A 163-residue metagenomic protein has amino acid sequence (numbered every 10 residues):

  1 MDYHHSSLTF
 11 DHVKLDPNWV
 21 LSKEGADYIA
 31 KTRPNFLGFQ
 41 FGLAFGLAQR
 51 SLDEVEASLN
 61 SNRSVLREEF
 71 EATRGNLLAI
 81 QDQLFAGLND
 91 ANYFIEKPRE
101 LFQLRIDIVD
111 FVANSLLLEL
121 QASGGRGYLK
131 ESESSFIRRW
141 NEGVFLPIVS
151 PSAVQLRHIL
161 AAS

Functional and structural regions predicted by a protein language model:
M1-L78: Glycine-rich beta->alpha junctions and the first turn(s) of the following alpha-helix
H5, G38-Q40, E119-L120, Y128 (+1 more regions): Long, contiguous hydrophobic alpha-helical segments, chiefly transmembrane helices and signal peptides
P34, F41, L66, F94-K97 (+2 more regions): Amphipathic alpha-helical coiled-coil segments and their boundaries
G46, E71-L78, F102, I106-A113 (+1 more regions): Generic structural signal for well-ordered, non-transmembrane alpha-helical segments in soluble/cytosolic regions
N60, L78-A113, L117-E131: C-terminal helix-coil-helix/basic helical segment that borders enzyme active sites and/or dimer interfaces and provides
A72-D82, V154-S163: Extended alpha-helical regions
G125-S163: Glycine-rich phosphate/cofactor-binding loops in nucleotide/flavin-utilizing enzymes
